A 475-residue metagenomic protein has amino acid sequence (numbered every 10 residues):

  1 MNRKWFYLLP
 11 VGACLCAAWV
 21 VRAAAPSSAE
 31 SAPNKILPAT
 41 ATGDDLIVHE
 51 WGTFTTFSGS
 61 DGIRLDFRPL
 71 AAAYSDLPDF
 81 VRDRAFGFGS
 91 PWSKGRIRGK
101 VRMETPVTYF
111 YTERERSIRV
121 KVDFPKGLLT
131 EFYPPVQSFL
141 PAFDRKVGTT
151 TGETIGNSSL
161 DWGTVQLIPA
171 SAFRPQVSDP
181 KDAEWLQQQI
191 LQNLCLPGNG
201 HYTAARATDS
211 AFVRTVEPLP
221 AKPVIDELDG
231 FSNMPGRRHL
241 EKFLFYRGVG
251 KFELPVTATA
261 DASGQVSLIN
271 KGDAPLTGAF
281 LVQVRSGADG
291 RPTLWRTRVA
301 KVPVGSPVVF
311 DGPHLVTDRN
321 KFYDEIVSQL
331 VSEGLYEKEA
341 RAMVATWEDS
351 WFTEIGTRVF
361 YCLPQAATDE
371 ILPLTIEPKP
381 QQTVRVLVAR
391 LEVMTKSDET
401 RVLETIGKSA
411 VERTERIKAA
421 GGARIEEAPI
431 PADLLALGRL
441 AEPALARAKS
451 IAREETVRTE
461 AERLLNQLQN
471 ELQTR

Functional and structural regions predicted by a protein language model:
M1-L9: Bacterial N-terminal signal peptides that target proteins for export
L9-A18: Bacterial N-terminal signal peptides
C16, A25-P26: Intrinsic disorder/low-complexity segments
V20-R22: Sec/Tat signal peptide C-region and signal peptidase I cleavage site
P26-R475: Protease-labile, long low-complexity intrinsically disordered regions enriched in Pro/Ser/Thr
